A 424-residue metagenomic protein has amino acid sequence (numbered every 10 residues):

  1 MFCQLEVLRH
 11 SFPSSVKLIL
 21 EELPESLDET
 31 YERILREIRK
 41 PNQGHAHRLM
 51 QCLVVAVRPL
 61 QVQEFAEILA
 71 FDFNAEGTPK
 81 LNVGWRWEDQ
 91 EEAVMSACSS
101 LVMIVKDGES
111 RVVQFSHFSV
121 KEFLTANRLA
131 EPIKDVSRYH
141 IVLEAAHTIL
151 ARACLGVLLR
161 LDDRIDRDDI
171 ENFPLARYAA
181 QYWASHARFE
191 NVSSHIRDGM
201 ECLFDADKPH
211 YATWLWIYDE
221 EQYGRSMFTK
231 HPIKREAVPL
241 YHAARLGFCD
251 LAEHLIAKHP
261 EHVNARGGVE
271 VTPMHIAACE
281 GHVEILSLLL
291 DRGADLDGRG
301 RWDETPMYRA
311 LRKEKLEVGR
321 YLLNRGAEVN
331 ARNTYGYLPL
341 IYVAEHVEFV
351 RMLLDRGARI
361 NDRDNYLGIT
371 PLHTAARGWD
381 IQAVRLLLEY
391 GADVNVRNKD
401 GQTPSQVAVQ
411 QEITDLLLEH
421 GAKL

Functional and structural regions predicted by a protein language model:
M1-R266, T272, I276-S287, D291 (+1 more regions): Leucine/isoleucine-rich amphipathic helices and adjacent mixed helix/strand linkers that form non-membrane
H231-L240, R266-T272, R299-T305, R332-P339 (+2 more regions): Ankyrin-repeat boundary/"N-cap" motif
H262-V263, L296, V329, I360 (+2 more regions): Ankyrin-repeat inter-repeat connecting loop/turn
N395-L424: Leucine-rich solenoid repeat scaffolds
